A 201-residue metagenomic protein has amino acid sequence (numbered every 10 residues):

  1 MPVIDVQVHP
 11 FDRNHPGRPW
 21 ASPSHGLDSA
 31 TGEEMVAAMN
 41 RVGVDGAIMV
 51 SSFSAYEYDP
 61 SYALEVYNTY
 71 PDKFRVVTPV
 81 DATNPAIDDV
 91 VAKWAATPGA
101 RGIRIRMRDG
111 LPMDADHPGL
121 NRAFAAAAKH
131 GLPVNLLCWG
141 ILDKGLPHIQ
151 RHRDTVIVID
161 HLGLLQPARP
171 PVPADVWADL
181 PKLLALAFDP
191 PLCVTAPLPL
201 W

Functional and structural regions predicted by a protein language model:
M1-R122, A126, H130, L186: Mid-domain alpha/beta scaffold segments of enzyme catalytic cores
D114-W201: Catalytic pocket-lining loop regions of alpha/beta-barrel enzymes, especially the amidohydrolase/enolase/GH5 lineages
